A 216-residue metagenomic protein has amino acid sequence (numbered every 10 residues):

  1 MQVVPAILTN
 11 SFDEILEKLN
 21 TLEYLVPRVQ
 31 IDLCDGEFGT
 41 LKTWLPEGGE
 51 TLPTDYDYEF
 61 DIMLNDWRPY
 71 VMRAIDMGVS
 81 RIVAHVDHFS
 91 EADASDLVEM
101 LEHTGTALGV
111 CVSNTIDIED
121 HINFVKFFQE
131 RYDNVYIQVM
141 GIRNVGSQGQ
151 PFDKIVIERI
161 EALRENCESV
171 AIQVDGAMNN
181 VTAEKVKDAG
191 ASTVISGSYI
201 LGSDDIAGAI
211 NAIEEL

Functional and structural regions predicted by a protein language model:
Q2-I7, V29-I31, D57-I62, I82-A84 (+4 more regions): Hydrophobic faces of well-ordered beta-strands that scaffold small-molecule active sites in alpha/beta enzyme cores
D13-E14, Q30-M100: N-terminal active-site wall of soluble small-molecule enzyme domains
K18-T21, D66-D76, T115-F128, M178-V194: Catalytic cores of alpha/beta
L22, I31-D32, A74, I137 (+5 more regions): Conserved, mostly hydrophobic/aromatic
E23-R28, T54-D55, I75-I82, M100-G109 (+3 more regions): Glycine-enriched alpha-helix->loop->beta-strand junction motifs that scaffold or abut catalytic
G36-K42, N114, I122-C167, G208-I210: Glycine/Thr-rich beta-alpha phosphate-binding loop at enzyme active sites
T43-D61, M100-S113, D153-G176, A212-L216: Alpha-helix-loop-beta-strand connector modules within alpha/beta enzyme cores
A84-S90, Q138-Q148, A189-I210: Glycine-rich phosphate-binding active-site loops on the catalytic face of alpha/beta enzymes
